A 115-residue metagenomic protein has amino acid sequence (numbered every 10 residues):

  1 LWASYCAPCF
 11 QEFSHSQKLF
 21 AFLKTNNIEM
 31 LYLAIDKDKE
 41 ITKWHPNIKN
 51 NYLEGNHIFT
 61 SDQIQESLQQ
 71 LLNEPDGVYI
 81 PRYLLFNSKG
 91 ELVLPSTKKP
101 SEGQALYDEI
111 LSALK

Functional and structural regions predicted by a protein language model:
L1-A3, L33-D36, T60-S61: Active-site-proximal beta-strand/loop segments in catalytic clefts of secreted hydrolases
L1-F10, S16: Short active-site neighborhood of thiol/selenol oxidoreductases, capturing the structured segment around
Y5-P8, K37-I41, Q65-S67, L92-V93 (+1 more regions): Flexible loop/turn segments at secondary-structure boundaries
C9-E12, K37, S61, D76-Y79 (+2 more regions): Active-site-proximal structural scaffolding
Q11-N51, I64-Q70: Structural microenvironment flanking redox-active thiols in thiol-disulfide oxidoreductases
H45-I80, L84, S88: Short, internal strand/loop/helix patches that form the active-site neighborhood or redox-interaction surface
I80-K115: Thiol-/selenol-based redox modules, centered on thioredoxin-like and closely related oxidoreductase domains
